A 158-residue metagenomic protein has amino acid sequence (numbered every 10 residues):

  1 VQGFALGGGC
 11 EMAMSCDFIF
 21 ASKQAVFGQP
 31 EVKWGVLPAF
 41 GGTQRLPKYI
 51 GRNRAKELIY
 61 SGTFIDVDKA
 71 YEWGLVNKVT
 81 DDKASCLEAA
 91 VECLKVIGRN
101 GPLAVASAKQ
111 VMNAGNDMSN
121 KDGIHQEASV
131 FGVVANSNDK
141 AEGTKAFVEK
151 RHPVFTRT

Functional and structural regions predicted by a protein language model:
Q2: Aromatic "clamp/platform" in nucleotide-sugar-dependent glycosyltransferases that forms part of the donor/acceptor
L6-I59, W73, A89-C93: CoA-thioester-processing core
G7, G62-K69: Acidic, divalent-metal-coordinating active-site segment for phosphoryl/phosphodiester hydrolysis, typified by short
F20-A25, V67, V76-H125, S129-N138 (+1 more regions): C-terminal long alpha-helix characteristic of the crotonase
G42-R45, R54, D66, S107 (+2 more regions): Hydrophobic alpha-helical segments typical of transmembrane helices and their membrane-interface/capping positions
G143-T158: Short, basic/aromatic-enriched C-terminal tail that caps enzymatic domains
